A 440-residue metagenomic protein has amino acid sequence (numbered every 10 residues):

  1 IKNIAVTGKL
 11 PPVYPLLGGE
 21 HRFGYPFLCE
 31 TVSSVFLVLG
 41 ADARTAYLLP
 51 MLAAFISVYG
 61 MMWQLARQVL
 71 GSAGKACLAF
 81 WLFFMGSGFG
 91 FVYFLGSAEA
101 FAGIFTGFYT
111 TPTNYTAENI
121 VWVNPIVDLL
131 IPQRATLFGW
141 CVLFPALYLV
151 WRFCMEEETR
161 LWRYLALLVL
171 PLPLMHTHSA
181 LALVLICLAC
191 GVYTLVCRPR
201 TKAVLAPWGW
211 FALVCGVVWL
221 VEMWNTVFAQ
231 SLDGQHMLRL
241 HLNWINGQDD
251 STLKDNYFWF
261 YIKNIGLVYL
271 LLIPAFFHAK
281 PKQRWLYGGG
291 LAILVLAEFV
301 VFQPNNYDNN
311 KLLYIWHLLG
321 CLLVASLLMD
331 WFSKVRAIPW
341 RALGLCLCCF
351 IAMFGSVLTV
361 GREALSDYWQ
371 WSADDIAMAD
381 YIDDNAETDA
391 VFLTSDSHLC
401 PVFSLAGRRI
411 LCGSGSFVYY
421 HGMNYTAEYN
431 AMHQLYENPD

Functional and structural regions predicted by a protein language model:
I1-V142, Y368-W369, D396: Active-site lumenal/periplasmic loops and adjacent helix-entry segments of GT-C-fold, multi-pass membrane
L52-F55, T136, L181-L183, N306-S333: Hydrophobic/aromatic-rich transmembrane helices and adjacent perimembrane loops
L78-L82, L167, P199-N225, V268 (+2 more regions): Hydrophobic alpha-helical membrane-interfacial segments at the cytosolic entry of transmembrane helices
V127-L130, L149, W162-T177: Membrane-interface alpha helices of multi-pass inner-membrane proteins
P145-F153, I186-R198, K263-R284, D330: Hydrophobic, aromatic-rich transmembrane alpha-helices and their immediate juxtamembrane boundary segments
V150-L161, L165, A182-L213: Perimembrane helix-loop-helix junctions
R160-P171, I186, W208-L213, A279-V301 (+1 more regions): Transmembrane alpha-helix segments characteristic of polytopic inner-membrane glycan-assembly/cell-envelope
R336-D440: Extracytoplasmic
